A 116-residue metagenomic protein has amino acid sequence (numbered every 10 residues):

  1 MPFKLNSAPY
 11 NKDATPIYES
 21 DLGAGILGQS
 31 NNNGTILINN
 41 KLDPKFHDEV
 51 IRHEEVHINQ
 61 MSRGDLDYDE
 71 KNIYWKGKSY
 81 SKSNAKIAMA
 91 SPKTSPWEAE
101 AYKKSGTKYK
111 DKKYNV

Functional and structural regions predicted by a protein language model:
P2-I26, K45, D65-V116: Metalloprotease/metallohydrolase-associated module, dominated by Zn2+-dependent proteases
S30-I51: Short pre-active-site segment immediately N-terminal to the catalytic Zn-binding motif
E49-S62: Active-site recognition of the HExxH zinc-binding catalytic motif
